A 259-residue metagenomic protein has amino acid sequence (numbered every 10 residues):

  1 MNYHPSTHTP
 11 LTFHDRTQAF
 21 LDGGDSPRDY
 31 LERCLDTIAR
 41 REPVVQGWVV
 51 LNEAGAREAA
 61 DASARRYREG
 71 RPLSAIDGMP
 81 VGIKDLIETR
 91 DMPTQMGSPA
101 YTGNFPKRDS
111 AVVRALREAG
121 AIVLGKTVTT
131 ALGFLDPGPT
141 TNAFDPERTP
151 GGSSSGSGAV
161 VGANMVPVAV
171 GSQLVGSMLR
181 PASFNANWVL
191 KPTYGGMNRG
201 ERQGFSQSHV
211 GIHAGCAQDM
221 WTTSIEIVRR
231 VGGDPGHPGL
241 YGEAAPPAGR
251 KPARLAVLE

Functional and structural regions predicted by a protein language model:
M1-R57: An N-terminal boundary/leader segment
R16-F20, S63, S157: Generic hydrophobic alpha-helical segments
D25-S26, P72, V166: Conserved hydrophobic residue
A54-D61, G120-A121: Long amphipathic alpha-helix in the N-terminal Rossmann-like dinucleotide-binding domain of NAD(P)-dependent
S63-P80, D219, P246-A256: Immediate post-signal peptide segment of exported/extracytoplasmic ligand-binding proteins
I76-S208, L258: Short glycine/serine-rich loop/turn segments
K191-E259: A short helix-breaking turn/cap at a secondary-structure junction
